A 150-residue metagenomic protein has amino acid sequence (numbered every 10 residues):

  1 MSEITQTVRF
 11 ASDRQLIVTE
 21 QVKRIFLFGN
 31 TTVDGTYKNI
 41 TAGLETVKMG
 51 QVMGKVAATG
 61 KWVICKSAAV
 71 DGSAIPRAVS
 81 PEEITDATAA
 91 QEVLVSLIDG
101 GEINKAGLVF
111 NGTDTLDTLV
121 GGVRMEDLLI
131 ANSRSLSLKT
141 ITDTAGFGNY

Functional and structural regions predicted by a protein language model:
M1-Y150: Surface-exposed, low-hydrophobicity beta-strand/loop segments enriched in small/polar/acidic residues
